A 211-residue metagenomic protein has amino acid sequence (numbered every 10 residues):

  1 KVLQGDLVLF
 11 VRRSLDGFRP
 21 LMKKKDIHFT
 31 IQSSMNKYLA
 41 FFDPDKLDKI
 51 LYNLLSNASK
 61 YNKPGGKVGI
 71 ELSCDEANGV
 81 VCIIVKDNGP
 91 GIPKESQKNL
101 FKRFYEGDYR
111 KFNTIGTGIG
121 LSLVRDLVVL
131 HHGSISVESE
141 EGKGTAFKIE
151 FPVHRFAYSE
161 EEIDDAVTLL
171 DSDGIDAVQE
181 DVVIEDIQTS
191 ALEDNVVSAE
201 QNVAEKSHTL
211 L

Functional and structural regions predicted by a protein language model:
K1-D16, H28: A conserved beta-strand-to-alpha-helix junction within the catalytic ATP-binding
L7, G91-N99: Short helix N-cap motif at coil->helix boundaries in the Bergerat
P20, P90-G91: Glycine-rich G1-box
A58-S59: Short helix-loop "hinge" at the ATP-lid/N-box region of the Bergerat-fold HATPase_c
Y105-I115: Glycine-rich ATP-lid/hinge loop adjacent to the conserved G-boxes
